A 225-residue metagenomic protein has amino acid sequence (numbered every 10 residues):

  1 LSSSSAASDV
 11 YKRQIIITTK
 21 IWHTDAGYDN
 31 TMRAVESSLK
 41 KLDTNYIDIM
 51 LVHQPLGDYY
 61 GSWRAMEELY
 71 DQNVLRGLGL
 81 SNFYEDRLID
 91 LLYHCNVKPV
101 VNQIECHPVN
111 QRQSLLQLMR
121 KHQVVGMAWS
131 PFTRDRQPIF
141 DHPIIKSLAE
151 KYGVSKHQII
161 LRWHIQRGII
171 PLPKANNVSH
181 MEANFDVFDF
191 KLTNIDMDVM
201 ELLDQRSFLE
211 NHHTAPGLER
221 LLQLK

Functional and structural regions predicted by a protein language model:
L1-Y11: Single conserved hydrophobic/aromatic residue that forms the stacking wall/gate of nucleotide- or nucleobase-binding
A7, Q14, T44-I47, L75 (+1 more regions): Local beta-strand N-terminus motif with an aromatic residue
V10, I47-M50, L78, M181: Hydrophobic packing within well-folded, soluble alpha/beta domains
K12-R13, F188: Lumenal/extracellular "mature" regions of secretory-pathway glycan-modifying transferases
R13-D25, D48-P55, N82: A short, structured active-site edge motif that brings together acidic residues
G27-L42, G61, D86-L88, N110-Q111: Short, acidic/polar
T31-L51, E68-Q72: CE4/NodB-like, metal-dependent polysaccharide N-deacetylase domain that modifies extracellular/periplasmic N-acetylated
Q54-K225: Beta/alpha (TIM)-barrel catalytic core signal, keyed to glycine-rich beta->alpha loops juxtaposed to Asp/Glu that bind
